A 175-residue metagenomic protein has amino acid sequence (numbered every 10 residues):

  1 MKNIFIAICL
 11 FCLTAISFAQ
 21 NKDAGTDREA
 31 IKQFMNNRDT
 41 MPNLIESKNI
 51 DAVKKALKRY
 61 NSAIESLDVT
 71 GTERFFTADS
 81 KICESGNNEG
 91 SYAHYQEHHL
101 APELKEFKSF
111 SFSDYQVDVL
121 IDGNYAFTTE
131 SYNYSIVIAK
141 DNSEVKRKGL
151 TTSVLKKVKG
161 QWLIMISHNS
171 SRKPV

Functional and structural regions predicted by a protein language model:
M1-K22: Bacterial Sec-dependent N-terminal signal peptides
Q20-Q33, K148-V175: Short beta-strand edge/turn micro-motifs at domain boundaries
Q20-T70, R74-A78: Short, low-complexity N-terminal intrinsically disordered segments enriched in polar/charged residues
K55-A56, S111-F112, L150: Short, conserved clusters of charged catalytic residues that mark active-site and nucleotide-handling motifs
Y60, S85, E130-S131, S167-S170: Active-site-proximal beta-strand/loop segments in catalytic clefts of secreted hydrolases
V69-I121, S131, S143: A solvent-exposed, acidic/Ser-Thr-rich amphipathic alpha-helical stretch
N124-K159, K173-V175: Exposed beta-sheet edge and beta->alpha loop/turn motif
